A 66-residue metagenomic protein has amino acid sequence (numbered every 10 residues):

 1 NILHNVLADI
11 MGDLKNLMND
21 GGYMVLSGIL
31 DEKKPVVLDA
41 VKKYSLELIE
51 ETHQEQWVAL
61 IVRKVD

Functional and structural regions predicted by a protein language model:
N1-D66: S-adenosylmethionine
